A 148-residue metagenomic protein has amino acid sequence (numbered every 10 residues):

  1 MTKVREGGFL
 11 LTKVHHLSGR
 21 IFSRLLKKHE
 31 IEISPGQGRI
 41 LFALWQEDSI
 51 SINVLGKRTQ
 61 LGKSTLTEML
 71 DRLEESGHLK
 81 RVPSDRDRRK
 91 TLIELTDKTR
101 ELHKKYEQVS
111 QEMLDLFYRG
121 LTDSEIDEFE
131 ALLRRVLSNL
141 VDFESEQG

Functional and structural regions predicted by a protein language model:
M1-H29: N-terminal leader segment of winged-helix/HTH proteins
M1-T2, D123-G148: C-terminal regulatory/oligomerization modules of transcriptional regulators
G8-F9, I31-F42, S64: Short alpha-helical elements of helix-turn-helix
H15, F42-Q46, E107: Short, locally clustered residues in the helix-turn-helix/winged-helix DNA-binding domain
I21, R39-F42, E101: Pre-recognition alpha-helix immediately N-terminal to the DNA-recognition helix within helix-turn-helix or winged-helix
A43, R58, E94: Residues within the alpha-helical elements of helix-turn-helix
E47-S51: Short capping segments at the starts of secondary-structure elements
V54, D71-R134: Charged, amphipathic alpha-helical coiled-coil/dimerization segments
